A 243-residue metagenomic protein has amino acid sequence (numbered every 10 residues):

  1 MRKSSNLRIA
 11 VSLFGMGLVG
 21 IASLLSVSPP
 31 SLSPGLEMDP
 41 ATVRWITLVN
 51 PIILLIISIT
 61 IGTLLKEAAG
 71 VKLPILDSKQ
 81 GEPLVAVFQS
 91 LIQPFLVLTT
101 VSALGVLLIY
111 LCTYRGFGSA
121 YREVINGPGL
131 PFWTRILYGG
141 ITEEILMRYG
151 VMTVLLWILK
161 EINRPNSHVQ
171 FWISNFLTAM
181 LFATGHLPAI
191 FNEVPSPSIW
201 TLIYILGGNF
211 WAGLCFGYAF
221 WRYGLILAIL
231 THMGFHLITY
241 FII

Functional and structural regions predicted by a protein language model:
M1-G15, R44-I52, E82-T99, I226-I229: Alpha-helical transmembrane segments and their helix-start/interface "positive-inside/aromatic belt" motifs in integral
S5-L13, T47, P51, L55 (+7 more regions): Hydrophobic alpha-helical transmembrane segments of integral membrane proteins, especially multi-pass transporters
I9-E67, F117, Y121, I125-N126: Alpha-helical transmembrane segments in multi-pass membrane proteins
V19, I53-I61, F95-L108, A179: Hydrophobic alpha-helical transmembrane segments of multi-pass integral membrane proteins
L24-L25, G62-T63, G105, I109 (+3 more regions): Structural signal for membrane-spanning alpha-helices in multi-pass inner-membrane proteins, emphasizing helix cores
L25-P34, Y110-G116, L187-V194: Juxtamembrane "helix-exit" motif on the non-cytosolic side of transmembrane helices
T42-W45, A69-G140, L156-P165: Juxtamembrane helix-loop-helix connectors linking adjacent transmembrane helices in multi-pass membrane enzymes
G129-I243: Transmembrane helix-loop-helix hairpins at the membrane interface of multi-pass integral membrane proteins
